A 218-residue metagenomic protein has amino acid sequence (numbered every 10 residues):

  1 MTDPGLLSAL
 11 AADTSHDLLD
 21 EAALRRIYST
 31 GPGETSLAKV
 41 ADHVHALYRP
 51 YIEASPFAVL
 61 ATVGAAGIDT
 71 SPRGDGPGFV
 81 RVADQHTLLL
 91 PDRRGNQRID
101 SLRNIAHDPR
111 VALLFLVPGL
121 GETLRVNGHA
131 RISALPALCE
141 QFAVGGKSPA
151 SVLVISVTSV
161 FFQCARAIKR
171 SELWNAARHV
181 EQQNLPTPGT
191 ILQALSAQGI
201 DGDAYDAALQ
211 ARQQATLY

Functional and structural regions predicted by a protein language model:
M1-Y218: Binding-site signature for planar aromatic cofactors or substrates
